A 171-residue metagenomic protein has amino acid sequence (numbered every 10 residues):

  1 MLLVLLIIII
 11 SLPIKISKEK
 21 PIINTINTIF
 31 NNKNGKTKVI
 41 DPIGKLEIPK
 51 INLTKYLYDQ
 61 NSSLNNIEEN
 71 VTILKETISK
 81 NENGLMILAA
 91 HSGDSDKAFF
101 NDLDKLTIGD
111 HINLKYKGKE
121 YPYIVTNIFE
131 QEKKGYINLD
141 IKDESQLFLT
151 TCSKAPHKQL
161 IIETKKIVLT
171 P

Functional and structural regions predicted by a protein language model:
L2-P171: Solvent-exposed, non-transmembrane regions of membrane-associated and secreted proteins
